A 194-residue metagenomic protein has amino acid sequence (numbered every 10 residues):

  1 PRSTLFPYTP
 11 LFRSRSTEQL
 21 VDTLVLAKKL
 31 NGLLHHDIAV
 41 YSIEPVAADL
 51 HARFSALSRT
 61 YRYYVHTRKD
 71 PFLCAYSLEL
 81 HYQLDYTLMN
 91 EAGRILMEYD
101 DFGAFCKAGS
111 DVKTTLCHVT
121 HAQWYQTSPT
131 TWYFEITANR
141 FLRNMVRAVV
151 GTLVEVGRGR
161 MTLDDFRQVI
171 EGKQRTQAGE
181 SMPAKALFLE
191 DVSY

Functional and structural regions predicted by a protein language model:
P1-P10: Single conserved hydrophobic/aromatic residue that forms the stacking wall/gate of nucleotide- or nucleobase-binding
F12-Y194: Structured-RNA-binding interfaces characteristic of tRNA pseudouridine synthases
